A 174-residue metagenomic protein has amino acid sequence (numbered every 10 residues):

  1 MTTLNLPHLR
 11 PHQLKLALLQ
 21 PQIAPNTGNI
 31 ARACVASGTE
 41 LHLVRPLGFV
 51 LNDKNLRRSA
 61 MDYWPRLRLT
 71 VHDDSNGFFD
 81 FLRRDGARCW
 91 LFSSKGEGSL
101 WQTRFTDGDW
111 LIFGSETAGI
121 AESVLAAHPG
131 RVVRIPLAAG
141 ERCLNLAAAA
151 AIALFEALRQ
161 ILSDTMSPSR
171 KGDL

Functional and structural regions predicted by a protein language model:
M1-L174: Post-transcriptional modification and biogenesis factors for structured RNAs of the translation apparatus
